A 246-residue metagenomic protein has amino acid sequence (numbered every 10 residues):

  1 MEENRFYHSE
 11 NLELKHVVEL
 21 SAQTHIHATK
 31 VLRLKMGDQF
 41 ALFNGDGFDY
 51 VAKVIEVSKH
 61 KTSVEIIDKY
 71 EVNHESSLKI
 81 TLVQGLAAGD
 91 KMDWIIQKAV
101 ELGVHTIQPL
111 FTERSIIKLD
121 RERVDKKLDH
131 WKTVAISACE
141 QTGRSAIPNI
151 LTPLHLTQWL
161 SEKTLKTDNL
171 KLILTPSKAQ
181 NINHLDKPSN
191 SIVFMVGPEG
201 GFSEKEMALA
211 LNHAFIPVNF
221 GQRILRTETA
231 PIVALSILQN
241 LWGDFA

Functional and structural regions predicted by a protein language model:
M1-E71: N-terminal positively charged helical leader segments and presequences
N11, K69, F111-R114, Q222: Short, ordered loop/turn segments at secondary-structure junctions
V18-L20, S77-T81, N190-V193, N212-F220: Glycine/charged-rich beta-loop-alpha catalytic/anionic-binding loops adjacent to active sites
F40, V64, I147-L151, P217: Generic structural signal for residues in well-ordered beta-strands
N73-L170: RNA substrate-binding interface of SAM-dependent RNA methyltransferases
L165, K171-G201, K205-M207, F215-V218: Active-site/ligand-binding-proximal alpha/beta "capping" segment
E204-A246: Structured adenosyl-cofactor binding patch, chiefly the S-adenosyl-L-methionine
